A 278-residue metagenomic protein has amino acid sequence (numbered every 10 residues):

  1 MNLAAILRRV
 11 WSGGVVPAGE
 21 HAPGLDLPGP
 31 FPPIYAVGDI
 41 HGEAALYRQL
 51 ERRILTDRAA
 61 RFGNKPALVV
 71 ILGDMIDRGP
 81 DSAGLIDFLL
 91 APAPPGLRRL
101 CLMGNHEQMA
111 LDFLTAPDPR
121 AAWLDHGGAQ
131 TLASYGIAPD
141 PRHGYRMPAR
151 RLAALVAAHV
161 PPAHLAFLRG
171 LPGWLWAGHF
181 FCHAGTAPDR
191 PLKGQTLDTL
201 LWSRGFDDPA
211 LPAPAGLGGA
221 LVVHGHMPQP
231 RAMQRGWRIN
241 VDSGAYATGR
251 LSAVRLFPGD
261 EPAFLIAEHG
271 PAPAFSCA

Functional and structural regions predicted by a protein language model:
N2-I86: N-terminal active-site segment of His-dependent metallophosphoesterases
H21-P30, R61-F62, L90-P94, P172-W176 (+2 more regions): A short acidic-Thr-Gly-centered motif at the start of a beta-strand
F31, N64-P66, G96-R98, F181 (+1 more regions): A general structural motif
V37-G38, V69-G73, L100-N105, A220-M227 (+1 more regions): Active-site neighborhood of phospho(di)ester-bond hydrolases with catalytic His/Asp-centered motifs
H41-G42, D77, Q108, T186 (+2 more regions): Short, glycine/acidic-enriched loop or turn micro-motifs at the edges of active sites
K65, R78-G170, S203-A213: Active-site neighborhood of divalent metal-dependent phosphoester bond hydrolases
A133, P141-N240, G244-R250, L256-G270: Acidic, His/Gly-enriched loop-helix segments that form or flank divalent-metal centers in metallo-dependent hydrolases
Q229, C277-A278: DEDD superfamily 3′-5′ metal-dependent exonuclease/proofreading module
